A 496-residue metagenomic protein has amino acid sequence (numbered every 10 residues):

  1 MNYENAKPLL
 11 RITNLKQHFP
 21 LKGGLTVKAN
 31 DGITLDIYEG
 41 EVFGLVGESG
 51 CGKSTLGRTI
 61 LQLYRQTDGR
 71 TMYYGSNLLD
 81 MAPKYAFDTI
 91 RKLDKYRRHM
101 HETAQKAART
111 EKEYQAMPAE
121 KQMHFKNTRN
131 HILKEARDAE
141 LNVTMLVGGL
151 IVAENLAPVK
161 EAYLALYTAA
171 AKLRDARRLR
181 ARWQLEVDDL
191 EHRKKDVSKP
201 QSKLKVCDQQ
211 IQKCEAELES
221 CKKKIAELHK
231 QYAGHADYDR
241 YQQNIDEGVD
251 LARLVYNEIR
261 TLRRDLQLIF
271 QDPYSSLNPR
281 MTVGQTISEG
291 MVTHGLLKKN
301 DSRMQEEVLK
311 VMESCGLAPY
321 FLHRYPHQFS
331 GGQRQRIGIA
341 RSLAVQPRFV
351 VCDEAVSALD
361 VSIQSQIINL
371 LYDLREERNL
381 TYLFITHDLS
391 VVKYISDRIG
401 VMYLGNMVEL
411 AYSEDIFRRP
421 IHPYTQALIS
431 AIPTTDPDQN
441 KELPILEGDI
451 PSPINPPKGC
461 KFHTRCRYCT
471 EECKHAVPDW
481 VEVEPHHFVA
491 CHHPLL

Functional and structural regions predicted by a protein language model:
N2-P8, K22, T26, L79-A82 (+4 more regions): Charged, flexible cofactor/metal-binding loops and thiol motifs
E48, Q62-R65, T89, R348-V351 (+2 more regions): P-loop NTP-binding/switch modules centered on Walker-like glycine-rich loops
G69-L79, G234-D250: Conserved ABC transporter NBD signature motif
A236, Q243-D246, S302-Y320: Conserved ABC ATPase "signature" region
M281-T293: Q-loop/switch helix immediately C-terminal to the Walker
Y325-F329, Q333: Conserved ABC ATPase signature
